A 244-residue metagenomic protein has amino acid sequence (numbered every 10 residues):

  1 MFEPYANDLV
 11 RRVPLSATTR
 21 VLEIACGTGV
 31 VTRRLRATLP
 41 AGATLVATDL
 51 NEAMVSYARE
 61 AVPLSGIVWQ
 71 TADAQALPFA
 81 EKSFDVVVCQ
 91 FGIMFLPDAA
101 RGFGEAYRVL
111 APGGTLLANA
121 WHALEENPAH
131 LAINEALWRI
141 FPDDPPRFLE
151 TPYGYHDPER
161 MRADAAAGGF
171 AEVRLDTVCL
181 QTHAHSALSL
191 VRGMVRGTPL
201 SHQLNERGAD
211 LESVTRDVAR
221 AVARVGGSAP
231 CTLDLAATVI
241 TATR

Functional and structural regions predicted by a protein language model:
M1-T19, R34: Conserved alpha-helix/loop element of class I SAM-dependent methyltransferases that forms part of the SAM/SAH-binding
R11, R33, A37, E60 (+2 more regions): Short, well-ordered alpha-helices that flank and scaffold nucleotide-derived cofactor binding pockets
R20-L77, R101: Class I SAM-dependent methyltransferase SAM/SAH-binding core
T28-V30, Y153-R244: Conserved Class I S-adenosyl-L-methionine
Q75-V86: A short acidic, Gly/Pro-enriched loop at the edge of an enzyme's catalytic core that lines a small-molecule cofactor
D85-A100, H122: A short SAM/SAH-binding and catalytic strip from SAM-dependent methyltransferases
A100-R101, Y107-H185, S201, R207: Conserved catalytic/acceptor-binding region of the Class I
